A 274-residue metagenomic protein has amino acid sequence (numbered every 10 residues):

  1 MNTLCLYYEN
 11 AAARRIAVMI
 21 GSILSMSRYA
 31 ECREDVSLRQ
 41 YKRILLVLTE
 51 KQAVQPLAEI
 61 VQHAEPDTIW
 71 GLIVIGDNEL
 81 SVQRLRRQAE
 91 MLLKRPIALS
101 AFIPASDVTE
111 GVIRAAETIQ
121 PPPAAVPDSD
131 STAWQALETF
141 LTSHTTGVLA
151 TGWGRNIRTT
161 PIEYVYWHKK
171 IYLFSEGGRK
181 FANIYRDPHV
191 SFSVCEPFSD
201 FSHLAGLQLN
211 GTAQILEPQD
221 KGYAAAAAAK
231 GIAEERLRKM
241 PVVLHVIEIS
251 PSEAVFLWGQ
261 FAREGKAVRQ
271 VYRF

Functional and structural regions predicted by a protein language model:
M1, V36-K42, H63-D67, T142: Flexible, charged surface loops at secondary-structure boundaries
M1-A30: Short, charged N-terminal beta->alpha structural module
L6-A12, L46-Q52, V74-N78, I103-S106: Structural motif
R14-I20, E31, V36-L46, A53 (+3 more regions): Short beta-strand segments
K42, E59-S131, L204-F274: Charged, gly/pro-rich active-site loop segments
A53-A64, K180-D187, S191-L207, G211: Helix-adjacent hinge/juxtasegments
P122-G147: Short, basic/aromatic recognition patches
K170-I171, H189-S191, T212, E253-V255: Structural motif
